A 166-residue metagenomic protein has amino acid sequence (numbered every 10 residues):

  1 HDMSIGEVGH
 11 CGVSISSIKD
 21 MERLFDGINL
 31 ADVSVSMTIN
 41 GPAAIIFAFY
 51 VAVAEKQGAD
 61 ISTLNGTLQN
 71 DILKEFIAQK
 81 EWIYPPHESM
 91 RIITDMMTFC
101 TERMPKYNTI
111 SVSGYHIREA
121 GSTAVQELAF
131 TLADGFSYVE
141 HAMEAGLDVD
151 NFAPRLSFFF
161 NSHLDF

Functional and structural regions predicted by a protein language model:
H1-F166: Catalytic alpha/beta active-site cores
